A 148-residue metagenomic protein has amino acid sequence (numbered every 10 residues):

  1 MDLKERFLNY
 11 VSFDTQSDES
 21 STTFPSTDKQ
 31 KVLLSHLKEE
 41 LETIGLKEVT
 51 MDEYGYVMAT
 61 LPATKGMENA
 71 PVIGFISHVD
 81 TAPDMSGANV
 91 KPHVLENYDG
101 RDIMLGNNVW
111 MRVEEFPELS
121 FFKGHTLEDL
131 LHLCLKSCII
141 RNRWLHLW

Functional and structural regions predicted by a protein language model:
M1, K31, S35, R141-L145: Electropositive phosphate-/nucleotide-binding environments in soluble metabolic enzymes
D2-D28: N-terminal capping segment at the start of a domain
R6-N9, H36-E39, H146: Alpha-helical scaffold segments in soluble metabolic enzymes
Y10-Q16, V32-L33, F121-L127: Short amphipathic alpha-helical segments, especially helix-boundary/capping motifs
V11, T15-D18, L41, G45 (+1 more regions): Structural signal for hydrophobic packing residues in well-ordered secondary-structure cores of soluble enzyme domains
T22-A70, G74-I76, D80, V90: A non-catalytic alpha/beta surface segment that caps or lines the substrate-entry region of metallo-dependent hydrolase
M67-W148: Active-site metal-coordination/substrate-binding segment of hydrolases, especially metallo-dependent peptidases
